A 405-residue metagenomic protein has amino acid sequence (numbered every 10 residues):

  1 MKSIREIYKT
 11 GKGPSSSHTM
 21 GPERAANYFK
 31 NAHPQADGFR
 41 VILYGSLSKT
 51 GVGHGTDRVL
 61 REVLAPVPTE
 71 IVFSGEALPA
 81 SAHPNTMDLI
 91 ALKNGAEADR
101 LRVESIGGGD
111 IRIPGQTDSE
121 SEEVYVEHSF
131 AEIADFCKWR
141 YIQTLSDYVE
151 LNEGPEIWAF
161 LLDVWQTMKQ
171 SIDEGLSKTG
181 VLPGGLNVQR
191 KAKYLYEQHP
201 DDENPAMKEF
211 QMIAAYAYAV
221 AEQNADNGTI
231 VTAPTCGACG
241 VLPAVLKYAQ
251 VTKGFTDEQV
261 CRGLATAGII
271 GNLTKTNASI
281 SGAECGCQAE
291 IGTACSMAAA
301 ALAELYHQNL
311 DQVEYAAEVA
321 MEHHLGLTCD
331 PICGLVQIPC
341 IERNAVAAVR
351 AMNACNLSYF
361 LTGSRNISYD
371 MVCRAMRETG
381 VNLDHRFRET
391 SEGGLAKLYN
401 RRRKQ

Functional and structural regions predicted by a protein language model:
K2-G11, A221-T229, T274-E284, P331-V336: Glycine/charged-rich beta-loop-alpha catalytic/anionic-binding loops adjacent to active sites
R5-K12, E23-L47, G53-H54, G75 (+9 more regions): Non-transmembrane, aqueous-exposed alpha-helical and coiled segments at domain scale
Y8-A26, D226-V245, C287-C295: Conserved phosphate/anionic-ligand binding catalytic regions in large, soluble enzymes, centered on
T19-A32, P243-G254, A299-H307: Alpha-helical support elements that line or immediately flank enzyme active sites and cofactor-binding pockets
V63, T69-D202, Q211-M212: C-terminal regulatory domains involved in ligand/effector binding and gene-expression control
A159, K169-L273, S279-G282, G394-Q405: Accessory "access/gating" subregions that flank catalytic or transport cores
A215, A219, G240-Q250, A265-L273 (+3 more regions): Contiguous, well-ordered alpha-helical segments that form the cores/surfaces of helical PPI scaffolds
L302-Q405: Functionally critical mobile loop/hinge segments
